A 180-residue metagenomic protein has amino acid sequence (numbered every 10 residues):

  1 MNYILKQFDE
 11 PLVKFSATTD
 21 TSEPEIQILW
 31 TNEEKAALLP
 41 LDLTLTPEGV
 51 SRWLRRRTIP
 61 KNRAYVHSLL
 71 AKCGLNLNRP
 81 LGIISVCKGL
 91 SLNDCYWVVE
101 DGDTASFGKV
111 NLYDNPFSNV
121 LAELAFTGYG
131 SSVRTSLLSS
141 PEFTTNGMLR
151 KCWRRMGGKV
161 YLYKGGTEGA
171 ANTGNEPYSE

Functional and structural regions predicted by a protein language model:
M1-E180: Phosphate/dinucleotide-binding and metal-coordinating scaffold of catalytic cores in nucleotide-dependent enzymes
